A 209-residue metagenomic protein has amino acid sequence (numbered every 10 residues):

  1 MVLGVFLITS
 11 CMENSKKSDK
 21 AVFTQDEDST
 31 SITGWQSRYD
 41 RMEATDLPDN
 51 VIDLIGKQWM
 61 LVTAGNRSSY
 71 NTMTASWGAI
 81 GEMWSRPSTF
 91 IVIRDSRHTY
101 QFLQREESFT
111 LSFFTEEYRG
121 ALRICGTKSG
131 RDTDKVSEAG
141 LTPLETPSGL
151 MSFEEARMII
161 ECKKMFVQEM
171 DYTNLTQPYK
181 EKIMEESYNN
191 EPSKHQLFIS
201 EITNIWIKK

Functional and structural regions predicted by a protein language model:
M1-F6: Sec-dependent N-terminal signal peptides
T9-S10: C-terminal motif of bacterial Sec signal peptides marking the signal peptidase cleavage site
E13-K209: Basic, polyanion-binding surface patches
